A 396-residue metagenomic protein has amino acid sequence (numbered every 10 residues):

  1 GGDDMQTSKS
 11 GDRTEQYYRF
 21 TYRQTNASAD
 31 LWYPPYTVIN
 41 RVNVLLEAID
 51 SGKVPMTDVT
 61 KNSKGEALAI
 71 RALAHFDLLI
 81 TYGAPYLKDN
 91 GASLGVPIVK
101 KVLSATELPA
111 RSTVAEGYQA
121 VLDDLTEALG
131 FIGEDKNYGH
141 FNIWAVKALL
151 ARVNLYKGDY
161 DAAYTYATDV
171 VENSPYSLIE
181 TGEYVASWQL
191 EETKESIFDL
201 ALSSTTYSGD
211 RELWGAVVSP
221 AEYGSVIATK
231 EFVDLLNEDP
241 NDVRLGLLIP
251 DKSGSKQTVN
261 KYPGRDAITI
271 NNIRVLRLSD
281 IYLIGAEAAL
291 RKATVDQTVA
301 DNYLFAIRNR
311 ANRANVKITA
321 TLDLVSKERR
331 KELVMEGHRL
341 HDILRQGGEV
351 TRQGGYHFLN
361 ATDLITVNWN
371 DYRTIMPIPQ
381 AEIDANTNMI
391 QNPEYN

Functional and structural regions predicted by a protein language model:
G1-S8, G83-A92, V96, E134 (+2 more regions): Short, surface-exposed recognition loops and adjoining beta-strand edges that mediate ligand/DNA contacts, enriched
G11-Y82, S112, E127-K136, I268-I273 (+2 more regions): Conserved, well-structured interaction surfaces
T14, Y164-S279, L322, E332 (+3 more regions): Hydrophobic-face positions in mid-chain alpha helices that act as interaction patches
I39-V42, Y118, L125, A167 (+2 more regions): Inward-facing hydrophobic residues that define packing positions of alpha-helical scaffold repeats
Y118, Y160, V295-Q297: TPR-repeat structural position
